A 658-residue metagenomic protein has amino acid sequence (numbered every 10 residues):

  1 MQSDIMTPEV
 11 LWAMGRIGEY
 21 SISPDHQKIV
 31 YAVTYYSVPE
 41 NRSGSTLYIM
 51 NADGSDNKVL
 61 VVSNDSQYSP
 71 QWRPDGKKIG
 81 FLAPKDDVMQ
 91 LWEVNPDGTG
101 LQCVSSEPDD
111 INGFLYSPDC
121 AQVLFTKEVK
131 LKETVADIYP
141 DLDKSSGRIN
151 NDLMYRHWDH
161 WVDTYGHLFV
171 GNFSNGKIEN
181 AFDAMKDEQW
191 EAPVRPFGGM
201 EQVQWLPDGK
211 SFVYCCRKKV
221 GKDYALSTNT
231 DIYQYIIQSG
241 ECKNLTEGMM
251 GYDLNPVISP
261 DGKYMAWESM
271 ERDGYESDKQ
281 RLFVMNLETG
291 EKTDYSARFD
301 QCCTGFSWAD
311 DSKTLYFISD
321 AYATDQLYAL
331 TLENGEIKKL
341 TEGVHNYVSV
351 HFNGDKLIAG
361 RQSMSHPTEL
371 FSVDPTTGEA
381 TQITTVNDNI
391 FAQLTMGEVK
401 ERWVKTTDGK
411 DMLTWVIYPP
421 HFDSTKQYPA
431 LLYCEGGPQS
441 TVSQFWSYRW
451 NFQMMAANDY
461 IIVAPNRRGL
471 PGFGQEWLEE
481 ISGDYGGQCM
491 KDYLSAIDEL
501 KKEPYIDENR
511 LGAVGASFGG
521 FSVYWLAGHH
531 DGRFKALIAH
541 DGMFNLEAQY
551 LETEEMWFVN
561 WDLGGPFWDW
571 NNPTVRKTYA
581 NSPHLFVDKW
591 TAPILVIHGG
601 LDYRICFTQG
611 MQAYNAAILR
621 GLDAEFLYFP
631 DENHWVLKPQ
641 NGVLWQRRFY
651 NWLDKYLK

Functional and structural regions predicted by a protein language model:
E9-S45: Beta-strand-rich domains and repeat architectures in extracellular enzymes and scaffolds, especially beta-propellers
M14-I29, N64-G80, P108-V123, Y155-W161 (+12 more regions): Conserved beta-propeller blade repeats
P39-S45, P84-M89, H160-T164, D223-T230 (+3 more regions): Short, solvent-exposed loop/turn segments at conserved positions within beta-propeller repeat blades
G44-S45, E128-D187, M200, C215-K218 (+5 more regions): Predominantly five- to eight-bladed beta-propeller fold
N51-S55, N95-T99, F173-G176, I236-G240 (+3 more regions): Short loop/turn segments that connect beta-strands within beta-propeller blades
K78-V135: Hydrophobic or amphipathic alpha-helical targeting/insertion segments
V220, G378, V386-N509, A516 (+1 more regions): Cap/lid segment of the alpha/beta-hydrolase catalytic domain
A456, A464-K658: Active-site-proximal cap/loop segments of hydrolase catalytic domains
